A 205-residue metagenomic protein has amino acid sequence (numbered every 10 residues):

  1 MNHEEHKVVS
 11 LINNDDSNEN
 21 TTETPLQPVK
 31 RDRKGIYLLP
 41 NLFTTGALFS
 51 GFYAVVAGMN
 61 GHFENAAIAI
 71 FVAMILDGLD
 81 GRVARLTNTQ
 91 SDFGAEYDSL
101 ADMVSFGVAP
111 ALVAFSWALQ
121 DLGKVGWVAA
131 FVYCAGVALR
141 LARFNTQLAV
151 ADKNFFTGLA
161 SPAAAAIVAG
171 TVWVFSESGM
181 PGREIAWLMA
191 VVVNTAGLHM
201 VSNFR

Functional and structural regions predicted by a protein language model:
M1-G78: Topogenic membrane-insertion module of multi-pass membrane proteins
M1-P28, K153-R205: C-terminal membrane-associated helical module and adjoining short loops/tails
I12, E23-L48, R85-M103, A142-A163 (+1 more regions): Interhelical loop and helix-boundary elements at the membrane-water interface of polytopic inner-membrane proteins
Y37-T44, L86-F144, G170-W173: Multi-pass membrane catalytic core of lipid/isoprenoid biosynthesis enzymes
F52-V55, V72, L76, P110 (+3 more regions): Alpha-helical transmembrane segments of polytopic integral membrane proteins, especially the permease/helical cores
F52-V56, V113, A166-V174: Alpha-helical transmembrane segments of multipass membrane proteins
V55-H62, W117-Q120, L141-F144, W173-S176 (+1 more regions): Transmembrane helix-loop junctions and nearby membrane-interface residues
N65-I75, G123-G136, R183-T195: Structural signature of hydrophobic alpha-helical transmembrane segments
